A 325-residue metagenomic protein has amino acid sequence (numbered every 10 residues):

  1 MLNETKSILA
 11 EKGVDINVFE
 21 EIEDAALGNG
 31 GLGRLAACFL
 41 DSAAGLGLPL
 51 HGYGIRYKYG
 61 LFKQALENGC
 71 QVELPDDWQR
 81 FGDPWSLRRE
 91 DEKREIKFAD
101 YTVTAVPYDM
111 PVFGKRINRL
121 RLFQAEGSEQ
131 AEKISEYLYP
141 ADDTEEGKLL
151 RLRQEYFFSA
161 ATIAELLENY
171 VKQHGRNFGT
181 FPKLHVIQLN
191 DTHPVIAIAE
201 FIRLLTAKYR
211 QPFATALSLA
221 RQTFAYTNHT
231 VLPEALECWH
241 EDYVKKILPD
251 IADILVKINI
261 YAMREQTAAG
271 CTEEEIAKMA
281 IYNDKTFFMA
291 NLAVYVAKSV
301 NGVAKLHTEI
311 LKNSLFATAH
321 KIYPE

Functional and structural regions predicted by a protein language model:
M1-E325: A conserved ligand/cofactor-binding region detector
